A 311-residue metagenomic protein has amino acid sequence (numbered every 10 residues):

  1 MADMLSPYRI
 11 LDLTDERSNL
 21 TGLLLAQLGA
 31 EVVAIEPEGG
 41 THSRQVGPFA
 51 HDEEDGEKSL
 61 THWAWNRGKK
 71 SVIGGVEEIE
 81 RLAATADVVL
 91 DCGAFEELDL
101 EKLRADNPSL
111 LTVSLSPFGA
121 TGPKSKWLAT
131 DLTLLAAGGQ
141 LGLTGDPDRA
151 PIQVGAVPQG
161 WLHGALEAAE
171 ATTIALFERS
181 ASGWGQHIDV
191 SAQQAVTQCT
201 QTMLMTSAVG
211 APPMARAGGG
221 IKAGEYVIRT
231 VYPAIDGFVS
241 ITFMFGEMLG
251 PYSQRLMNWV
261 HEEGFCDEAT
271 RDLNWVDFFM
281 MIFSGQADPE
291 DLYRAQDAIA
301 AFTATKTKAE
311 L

Functional and structural regions predicted by a protein language model:
M1-W184: N-terminal helix-loop segment corresponding to the beta1-alpha1 unit of nucleotide/adenylate-binding folds
W63, V227-P233: Short, surface-exposed beta-strand/loop micro-motifs that present aromatic residues
S71-I73, L134, V231, F238-F243: Short hydrophobic-aromatic micro-motifs
I152-H163, H187, G220-A223, V227-R229 (+1 more regions): A short glycine-threonine-serine/GTX helix/turn-capping micro-motif
V157-T173, A192-T202, V227, M244-R255: Mid-domain beta-loop-alpha active-site segment that forms a flexible, acidic cofactor/metal-binding surface
A165-G185, T202-A211, R255-F265, A269: Oxidoreductase and adenylate-handling cofactor-binding alpha/beta cores
L176-G220, I228-R229, M244: Substrate-binding/catalytic subdomain of NAD(P)-dependent oxidoreductase enzymes
A234-L311: Aromatic-enriched alpha-helical interface/lid elements that frame and gate functional surfaces
